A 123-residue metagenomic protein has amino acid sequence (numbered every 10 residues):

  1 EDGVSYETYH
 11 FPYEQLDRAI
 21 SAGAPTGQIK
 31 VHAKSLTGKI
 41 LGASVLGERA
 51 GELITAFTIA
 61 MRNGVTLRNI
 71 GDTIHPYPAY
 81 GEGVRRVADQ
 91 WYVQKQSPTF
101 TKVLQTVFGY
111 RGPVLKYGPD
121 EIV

Functional and structural regions predicted by a protein language model:
E1-V123: Flexible, glycine-rich terminal cap/loop adjacent to redox cofactors in electron-transfer oxidoreductases
